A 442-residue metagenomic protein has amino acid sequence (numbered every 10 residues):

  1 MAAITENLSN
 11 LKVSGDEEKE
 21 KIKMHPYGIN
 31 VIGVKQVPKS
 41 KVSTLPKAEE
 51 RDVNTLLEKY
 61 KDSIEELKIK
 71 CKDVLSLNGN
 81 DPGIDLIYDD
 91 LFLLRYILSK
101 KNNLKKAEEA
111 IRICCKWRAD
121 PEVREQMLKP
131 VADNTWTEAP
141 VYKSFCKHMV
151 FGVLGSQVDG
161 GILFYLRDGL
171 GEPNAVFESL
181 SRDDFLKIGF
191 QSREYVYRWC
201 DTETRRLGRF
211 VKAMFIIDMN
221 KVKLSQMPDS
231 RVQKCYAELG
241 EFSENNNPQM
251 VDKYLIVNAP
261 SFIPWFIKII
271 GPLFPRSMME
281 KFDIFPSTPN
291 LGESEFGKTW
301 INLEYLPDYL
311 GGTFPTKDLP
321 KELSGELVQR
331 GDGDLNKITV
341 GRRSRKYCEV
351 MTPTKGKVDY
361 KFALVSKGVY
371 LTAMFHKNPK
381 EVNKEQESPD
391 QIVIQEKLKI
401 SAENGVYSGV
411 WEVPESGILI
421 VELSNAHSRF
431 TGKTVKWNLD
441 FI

Functional and structural regions predicted by a protein language model:
A2-I442: Basic, amphipathic alpha-helical/coil surface patches used to engage anionic, phosphate-bearing ligands and membranes
